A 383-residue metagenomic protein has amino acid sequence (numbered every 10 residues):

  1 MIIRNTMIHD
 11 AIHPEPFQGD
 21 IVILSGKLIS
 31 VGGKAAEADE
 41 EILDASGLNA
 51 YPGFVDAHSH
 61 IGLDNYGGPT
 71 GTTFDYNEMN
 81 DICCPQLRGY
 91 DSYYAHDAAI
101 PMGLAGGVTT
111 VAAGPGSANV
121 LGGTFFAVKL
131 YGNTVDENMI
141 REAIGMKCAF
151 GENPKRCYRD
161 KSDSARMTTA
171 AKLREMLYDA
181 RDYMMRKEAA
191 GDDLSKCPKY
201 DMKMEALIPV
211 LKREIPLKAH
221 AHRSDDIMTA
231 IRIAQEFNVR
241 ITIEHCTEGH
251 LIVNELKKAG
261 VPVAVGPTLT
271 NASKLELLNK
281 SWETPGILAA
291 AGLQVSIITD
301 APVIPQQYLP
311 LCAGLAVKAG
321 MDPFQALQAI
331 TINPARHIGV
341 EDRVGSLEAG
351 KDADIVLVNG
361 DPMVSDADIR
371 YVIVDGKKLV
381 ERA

Functional and structural regions predicted by a protein language model:
M1-D39, L48-A50, D361, K377: N-terminal metal-binding scaffold of metallo-dependent hydrolase/deaminase domains
I2-I3, A36-Y90: Replace "His-x-His-based motif
R4-D10, R336, E348-A383: C-terminal cap of metal-dependent C-N hydrolases
T6, I21, G26, G47 (+10 more regions): Divalent metal-coordination and catalytic microenvironments
Y66-G67, G71-N80, C84-Q86, P216 (+3 more regions): His/Asp/Glu-enriched, well-ordered alpha-helical/loop segment that forms or immediately abuts the divalent-metal
G68-Y93, T134, A149-P154, K196-C197 (+1 more regions): Active-site gating loops and adjacent loop-to-helix segments of metal-dependent hydrolytic enzymes
T72, G89, M184-S281, S296 (+5 more regions): Active-site core of metal-dependent hydrolases
L104-M228, R232-I241: Polyanionic/metal-chelating signatures
